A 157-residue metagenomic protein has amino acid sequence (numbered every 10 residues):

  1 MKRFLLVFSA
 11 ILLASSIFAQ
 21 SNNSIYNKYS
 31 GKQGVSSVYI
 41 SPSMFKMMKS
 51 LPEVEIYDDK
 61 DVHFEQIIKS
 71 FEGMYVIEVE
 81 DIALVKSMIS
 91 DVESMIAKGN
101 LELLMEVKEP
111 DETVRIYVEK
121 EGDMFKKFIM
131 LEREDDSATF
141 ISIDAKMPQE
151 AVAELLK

Functional and structural regions predicted by a protein language model:
M1-I25: Bacterial Sec-dependent N-terminal signal peptides
S24-A83, S87: Early exported N-terminus immediately downstream of N-terminal targeting peptides
K32-V35, K69-F71, E109-T113, F125 (+1 more regions): Extracytoplasmic
S36, M105, F128-I129: Residue-level detector of beta-strand structural context in well-folded domains
M74-D111: Mid-length scaffold segments of soluble, non-membrane domains
Y117-K146: A short, solvent-exposed beta-edge/loop patch
M147-L156: Short, low-complexity, Pro/Ser/Thr/Gly-rich segments in the mature regions of secreted, periplasmic
